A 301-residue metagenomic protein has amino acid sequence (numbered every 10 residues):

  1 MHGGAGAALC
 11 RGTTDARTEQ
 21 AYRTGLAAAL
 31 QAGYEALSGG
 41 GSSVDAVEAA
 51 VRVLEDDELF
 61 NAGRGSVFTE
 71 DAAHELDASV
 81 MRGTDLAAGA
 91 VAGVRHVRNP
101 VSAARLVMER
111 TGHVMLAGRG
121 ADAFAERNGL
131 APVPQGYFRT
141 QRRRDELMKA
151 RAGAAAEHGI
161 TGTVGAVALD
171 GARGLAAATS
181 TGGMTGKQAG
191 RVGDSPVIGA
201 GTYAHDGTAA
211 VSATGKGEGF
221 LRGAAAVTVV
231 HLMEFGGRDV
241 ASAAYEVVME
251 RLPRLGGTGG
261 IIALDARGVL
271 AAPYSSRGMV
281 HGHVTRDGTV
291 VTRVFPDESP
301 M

Functional and structural regions predicted by a protein language model:
M1-M301: Alpha/propeptide regions of enzymes that mature by internal proteolysis
